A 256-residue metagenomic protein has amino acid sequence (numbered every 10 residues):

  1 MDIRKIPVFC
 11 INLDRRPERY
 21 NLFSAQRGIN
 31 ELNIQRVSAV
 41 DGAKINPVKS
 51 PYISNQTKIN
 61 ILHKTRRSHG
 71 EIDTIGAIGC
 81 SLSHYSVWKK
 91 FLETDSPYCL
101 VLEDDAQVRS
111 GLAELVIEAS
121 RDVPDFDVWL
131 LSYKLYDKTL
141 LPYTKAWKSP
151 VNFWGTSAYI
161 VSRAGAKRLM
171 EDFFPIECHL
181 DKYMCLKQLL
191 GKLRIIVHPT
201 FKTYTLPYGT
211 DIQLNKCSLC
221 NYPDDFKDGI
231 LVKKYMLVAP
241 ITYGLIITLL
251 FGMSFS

Functional and structural regions predicted by a protein language model:
M1-L102, A106-S256: An acidic/histidine-cluster motif and surrounding catalytic segment that typifies divalent-metal-assisted enzyme active
